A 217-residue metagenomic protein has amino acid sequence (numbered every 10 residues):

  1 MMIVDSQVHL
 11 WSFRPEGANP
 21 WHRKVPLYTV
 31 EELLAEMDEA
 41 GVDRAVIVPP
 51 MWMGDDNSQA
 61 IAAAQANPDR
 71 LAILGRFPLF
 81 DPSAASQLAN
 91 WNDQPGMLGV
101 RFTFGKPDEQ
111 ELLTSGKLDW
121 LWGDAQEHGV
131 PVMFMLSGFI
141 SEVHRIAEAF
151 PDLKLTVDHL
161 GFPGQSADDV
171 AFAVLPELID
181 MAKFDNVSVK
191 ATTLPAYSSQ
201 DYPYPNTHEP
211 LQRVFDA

Functional and structural regions predicted by a protein language model:
M1-W120, D124, H128, M181 (+2 more regions): Mid-domain alpha/beta scaffold segments of enzyme catalytic cores
L112-A217: Catalytic pocket-lining loop regions of alpha/beta-barrel enzymes, especially the amidohydrolase/enolase/GH5 lineages
